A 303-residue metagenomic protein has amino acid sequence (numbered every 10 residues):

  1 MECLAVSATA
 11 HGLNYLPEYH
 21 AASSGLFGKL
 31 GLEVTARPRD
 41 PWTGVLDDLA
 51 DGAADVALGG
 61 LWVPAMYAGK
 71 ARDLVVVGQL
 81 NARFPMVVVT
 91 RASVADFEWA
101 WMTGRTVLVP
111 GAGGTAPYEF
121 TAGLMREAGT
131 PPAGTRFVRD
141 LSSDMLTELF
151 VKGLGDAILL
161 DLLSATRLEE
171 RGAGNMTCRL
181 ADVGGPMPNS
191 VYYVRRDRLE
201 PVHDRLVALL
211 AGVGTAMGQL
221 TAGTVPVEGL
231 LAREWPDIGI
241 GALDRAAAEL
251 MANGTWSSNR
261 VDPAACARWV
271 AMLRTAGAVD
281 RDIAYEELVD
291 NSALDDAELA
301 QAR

Functional and structural regions predicted by a protein language model:
E2-P131, F137-D140, D156-L162, A173 (+2 more regions): Short, glycine-/small- and polar/acidic-enriched structural segments that line small-molecule recognition paths
Y19, P64-A65, A122, T166-E169 (+3 more regions): Predominant activation on well-ordered alpha-helical scaffold segments within soluble catalytic domains
A54, L58, V151-K152, M251-P263 (+1 more regions): Short amphipathic alpha-helical segments at helix boundaries and their inter-helical linkers
W62, D144-W235: Pocket-lining segment of extracytoplasmic ligand-binding domains
V202-V279: Secondary-structure end/capping motifs
R274-R303: Conserved C-terminal helix/tail region of periplasmic/extracytoplasmic solute-binding proteins
